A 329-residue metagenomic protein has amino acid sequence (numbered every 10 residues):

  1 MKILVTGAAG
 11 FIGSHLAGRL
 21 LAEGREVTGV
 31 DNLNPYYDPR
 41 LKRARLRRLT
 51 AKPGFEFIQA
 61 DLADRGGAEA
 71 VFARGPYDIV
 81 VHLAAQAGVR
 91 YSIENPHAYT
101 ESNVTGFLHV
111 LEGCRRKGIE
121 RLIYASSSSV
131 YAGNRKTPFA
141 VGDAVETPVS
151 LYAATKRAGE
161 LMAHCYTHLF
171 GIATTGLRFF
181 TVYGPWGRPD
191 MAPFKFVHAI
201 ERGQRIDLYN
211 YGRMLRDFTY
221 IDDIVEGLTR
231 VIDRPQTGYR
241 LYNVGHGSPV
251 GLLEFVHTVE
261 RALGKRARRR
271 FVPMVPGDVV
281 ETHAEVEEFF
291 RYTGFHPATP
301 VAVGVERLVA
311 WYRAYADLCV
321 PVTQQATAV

Functional and structural regions predicted by a protein language model:
M1-V182, F295, T299, R307 (+2 more regions): N-terminal Rossmann-like NAD(P)+-binding domain of SDR-like oxidoreductases, especially those catalyzing
L16, L228-I232, V259, V305-Y312: Hydrophobic "lid"/C-terminal helical patch of Rossmann-like NAD(P)-dependent dehydrogenase/epimerase domains
R47, A51-P53, G142-V145, F170-A173 (+3 more regions): A short C-terminal helix-loop "cap" of Rossmann-like NAD(P)-dependent dehydrogenase/epimerase domains
A63, E94, S102-T105, S150 (+7 more regions): Residue-level signal for the nucleotide or nucleotide-sugar donor/cofactor binding architecture
G67, L108-E112, F218, D223-E226 (+1 more regions): Conserved mid-core alpha-helix of short-chain dehydrogenase/reductase
R157, T175, V182-K195, R202-R205 (+5 more regions): Glycine/proline-rich active-site loop of Rossmann-fold NAD(P)-dependent oxidoreductases
Y211-R213, L241-Y242, V250-V256, G264-E281 (+2 more regions): C-terminal "lid/loop" region of Rossmann-like NAD(P)-dependent oxidoreductases
I221, L241, V275-V303, R307: Conserved C-terminal active-site "lid" loop/helix of NAD(P)H-dependent oxidoreductases that clamps the redox cofactor
